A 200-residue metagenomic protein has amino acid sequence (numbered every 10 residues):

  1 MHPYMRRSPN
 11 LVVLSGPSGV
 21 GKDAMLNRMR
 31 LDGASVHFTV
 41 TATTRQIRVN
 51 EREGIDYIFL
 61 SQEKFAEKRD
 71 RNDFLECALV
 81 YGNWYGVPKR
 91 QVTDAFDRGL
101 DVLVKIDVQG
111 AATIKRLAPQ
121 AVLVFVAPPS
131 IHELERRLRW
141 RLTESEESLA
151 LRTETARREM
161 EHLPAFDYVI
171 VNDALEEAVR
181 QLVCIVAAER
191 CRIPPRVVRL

Functional and structural regions predicted by a protein language model:
M1-L11, A34: Extreme N-terminal, non-catalytic leader segments that precede Walker-type/kinase nucleotide-binding cores
S15-P17: P-loop (Walker A) phosphate-binding loop of NTP-binding proteins
K22: Conserved lysine of the Walker
M25-L26: Post-Walker A alpha-helix
R30-T39: Post-Walker A helix-loop "phosphate-sensing" segment adjacent to the P-loop in P-loop NTPases
T43-V102, V108-A112: ATP-dependent small-molecule kinase phosphotransfer cores that center on conserved nucleotide phosphate-binding segments
V102-D107, R116-R141: Conserved phosphate-donor/acceptor-positioning beta-strand/loop module used by diverse small-molecule
T143-E144, R158-L200: NTP-dependent small-molecule kinase module
